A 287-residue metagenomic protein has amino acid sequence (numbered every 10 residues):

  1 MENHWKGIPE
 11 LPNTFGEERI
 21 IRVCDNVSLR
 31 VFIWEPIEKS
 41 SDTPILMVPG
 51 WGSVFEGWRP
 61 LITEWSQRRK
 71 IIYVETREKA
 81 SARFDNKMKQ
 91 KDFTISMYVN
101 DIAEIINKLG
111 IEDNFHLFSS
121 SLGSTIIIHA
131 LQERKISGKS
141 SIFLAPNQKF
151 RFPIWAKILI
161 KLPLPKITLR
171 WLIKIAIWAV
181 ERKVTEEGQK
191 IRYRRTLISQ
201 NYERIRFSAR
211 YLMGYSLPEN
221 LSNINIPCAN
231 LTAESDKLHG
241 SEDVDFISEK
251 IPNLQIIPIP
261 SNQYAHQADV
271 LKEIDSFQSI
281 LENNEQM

Functional and structural regions predicted by a protein language model:
M1-I45, R68, K272, Q278-M287: Alpha/beta-hydrolase fold catalytic core
V27-F84: Conserved HGGG/HGGXW glycine-rich cap/lid loop of the alpha/beta-hydrolase fold
Y73-F115: Active-site loop/oxyanion-hole signature of alpha/beta-hydrolase fold enzymes
Q132, I136-I167: Flexible "cap/lid" loop of the alpha/beta hydrolase fold
F152-P153, R170-S222: Conserved alpha/beta-hydrolase catalytic His-Asp/Glu region
I224, N230-T232: Short beta-strand/loop motif that positions the catalytic acidic residue of the alpha/beta-hydrolase fold
K237-D243: Conserved alpha/beta-hydrolase "acid-adjacent" motif
I259-I274: Catalytic histidine-centered segment of alpha/beta-hydrolase-like enzymes
